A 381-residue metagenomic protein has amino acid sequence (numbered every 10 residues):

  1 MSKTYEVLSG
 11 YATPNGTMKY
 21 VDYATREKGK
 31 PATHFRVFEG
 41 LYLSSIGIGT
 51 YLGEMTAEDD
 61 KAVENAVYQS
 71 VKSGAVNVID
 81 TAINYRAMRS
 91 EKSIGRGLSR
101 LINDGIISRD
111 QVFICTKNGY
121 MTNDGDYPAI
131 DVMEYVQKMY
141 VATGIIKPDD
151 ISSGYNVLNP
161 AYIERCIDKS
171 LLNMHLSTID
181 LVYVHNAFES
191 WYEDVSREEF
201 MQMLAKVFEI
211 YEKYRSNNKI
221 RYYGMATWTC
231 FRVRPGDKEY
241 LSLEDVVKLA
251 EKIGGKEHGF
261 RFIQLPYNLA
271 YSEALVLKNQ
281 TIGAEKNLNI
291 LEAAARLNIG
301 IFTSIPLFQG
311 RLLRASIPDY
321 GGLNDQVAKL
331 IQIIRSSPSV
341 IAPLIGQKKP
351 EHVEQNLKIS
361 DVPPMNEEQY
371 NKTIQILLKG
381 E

Functional and structural regions predicted by a protein language model:
M1-Y135, E164, S177, V195-E198 (+4 more regions): N-terminal binding-site loop/beta-alpha segment at the start of enzyme catalytic domains that lines or forms
S2-H34, A87, A161, D168 (+1 more regions): Beta/alpha (TIM)-barrel catalytic core signal, keyed to glycine-rich beta->alpha loops juxtaposed to Asp/Glu that bind
I46, N77-I79, I179-V182, Y223 (+2 more regions): Hydrophobic residues within beta-strands of alpha/beta enzymes
G49-Y51, T143-S152, A187-Y192, F260 (+1 more regions): Short glycine/proline-rich turn/loop motifs
G105-V112, S177-L181, Y222, H258-F262: Short acidic capping loops at alpha-helix termini that bridge into adjacent secondary structure
Y127-P160: Active-site-adjacent "subsite" loops/lids of carbohydrate-active enzymes
I145-D150, V157, L171, Y183 (+2 more regions): Catalytic cores of glycan-processing enzymes that make or break glycosidic bonds
Y155-T178: An active-site-proximal structural segment forming one wall of the substrate-binding cleft that immediately precedes
